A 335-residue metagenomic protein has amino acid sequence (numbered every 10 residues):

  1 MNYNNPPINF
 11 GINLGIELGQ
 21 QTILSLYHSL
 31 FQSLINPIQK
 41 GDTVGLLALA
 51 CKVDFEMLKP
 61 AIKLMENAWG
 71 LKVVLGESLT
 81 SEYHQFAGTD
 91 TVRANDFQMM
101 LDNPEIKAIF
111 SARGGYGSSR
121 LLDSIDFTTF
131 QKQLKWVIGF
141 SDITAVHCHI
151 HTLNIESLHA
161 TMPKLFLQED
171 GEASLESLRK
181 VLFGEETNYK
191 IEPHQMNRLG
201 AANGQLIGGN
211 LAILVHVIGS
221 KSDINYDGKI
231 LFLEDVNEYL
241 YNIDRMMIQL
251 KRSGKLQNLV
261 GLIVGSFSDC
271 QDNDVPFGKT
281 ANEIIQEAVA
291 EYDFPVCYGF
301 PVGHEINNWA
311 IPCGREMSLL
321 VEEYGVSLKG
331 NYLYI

Functional and structural regions predicted by a protein language model:
Y27-E105: ATP/NTP phosphate-donor binding region
V53, M57, Q205-V236: Conserved beta-alpha junction segments in alpha/beta enzyme cores
A108-S119: N-terminal glycine-rich "phosphate-gripper" loop used for MgATP/nucleotide binding and carboxylate activation
F127-H149, E156-M162: Short, acidic/small-residue loops that bind anionic groups at enzyme active sites
E156-I213: Conserved anion/nucleotide-ligand pocket segment
N225-A281: Internal helical hairpin/lid segments
D269-I335: ATP/nucleoside-binding phosphotransfer catalytic cores, i.e., glycine-rich phosphate-binding loops
